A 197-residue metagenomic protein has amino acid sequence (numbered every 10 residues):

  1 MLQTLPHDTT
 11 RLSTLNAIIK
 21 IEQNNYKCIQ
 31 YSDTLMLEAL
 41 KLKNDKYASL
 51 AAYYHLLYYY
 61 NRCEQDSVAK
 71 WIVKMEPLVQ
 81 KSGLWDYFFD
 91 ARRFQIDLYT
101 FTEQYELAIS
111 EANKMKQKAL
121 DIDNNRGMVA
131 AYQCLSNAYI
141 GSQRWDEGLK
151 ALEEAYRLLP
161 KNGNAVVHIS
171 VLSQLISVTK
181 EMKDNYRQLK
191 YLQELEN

Functional and structural regions predicted by a protein language model:
M1-N197: A "functional boundary" signal
